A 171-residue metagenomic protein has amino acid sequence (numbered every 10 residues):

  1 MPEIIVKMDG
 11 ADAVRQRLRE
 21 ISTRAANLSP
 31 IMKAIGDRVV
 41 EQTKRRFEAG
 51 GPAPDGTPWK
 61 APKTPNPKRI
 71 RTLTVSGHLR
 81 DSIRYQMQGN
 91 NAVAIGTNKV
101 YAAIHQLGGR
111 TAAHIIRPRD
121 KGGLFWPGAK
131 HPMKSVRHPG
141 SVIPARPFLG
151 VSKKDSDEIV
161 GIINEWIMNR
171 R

Functional and structural regions predicted by a protein language model:
M1-R171: Short, Lys/Arg-rich flexible segments
